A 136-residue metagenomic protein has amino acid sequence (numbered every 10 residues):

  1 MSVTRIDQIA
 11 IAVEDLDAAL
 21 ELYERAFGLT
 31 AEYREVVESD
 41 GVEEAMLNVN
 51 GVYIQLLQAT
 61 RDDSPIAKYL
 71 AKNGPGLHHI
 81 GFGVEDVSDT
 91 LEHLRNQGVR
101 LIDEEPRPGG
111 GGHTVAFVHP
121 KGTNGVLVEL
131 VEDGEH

Functional and structural regions predicted by a protein language model:
M1-L20, P75-V84, D133-H136: N-terminal beta-strand motif that seeds the catalytic metal site of vicinal oxygen chelate
S2, A45-M46, Q55, F82 (+1 more regions): Vicinal oxygen chelate
R5-D7, L29-G41, T60-H78, H93 (+1 more regions): A cross-kingdom feature marking solvent-exposed beta-strand/loop segments within repeated, beta-rich binding/scaffold
E14, N48-N50, K121: Short strand-coil-strand connectors
A19, F27-T30, I54-Q55, D62-P65 (+1 more regions): Short loop/beta submotifs within extracellular cysteine-rich repeat domains
A19-E24, L94: Conserved active-site tyrosine of GNAT-family acetyltransferases
V37-Y53: C-terminal "cap" of GNAT-fold acetyltransferases
